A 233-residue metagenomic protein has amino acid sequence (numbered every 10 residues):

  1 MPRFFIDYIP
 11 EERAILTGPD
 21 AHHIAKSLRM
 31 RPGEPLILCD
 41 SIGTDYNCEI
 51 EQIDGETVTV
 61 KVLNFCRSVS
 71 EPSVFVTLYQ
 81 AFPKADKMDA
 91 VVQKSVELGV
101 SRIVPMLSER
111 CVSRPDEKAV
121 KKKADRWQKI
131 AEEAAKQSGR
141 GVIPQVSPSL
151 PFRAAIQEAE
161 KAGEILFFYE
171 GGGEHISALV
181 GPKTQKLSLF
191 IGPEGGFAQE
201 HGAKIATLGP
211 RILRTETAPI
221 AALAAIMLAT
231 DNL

Functional and structural regions predicted by a protein language model:
M1-R67: N-terminal positively charged helical leader segments and presequences
Y8, G18-P19, S41, F82 (+4 more regions): Fold-independent oxyanion-binding glycine-rich loops and adjacent beta-strand/coil segments at enzyme active sites
I9-R13, Q52-T57, R67-S70, E117-K118 (+2 more regions): Short, glycine- and charge-enriched coil/turn segments that flank and shape catalytic ligand pockets
E12, P32-E34, T44-Y46, E56-V58 (+5 more regions): A generic structural signal for short beta-strands and their flanking turns/coil linkers
R31, S41, Q137, F190-E194 (+1 more regions): Short glycine/serine/threonine-biased micro-segments
L63, V69-I165: RNA substrate-binding interface of SAM-dependent RNA methyltransferases
A162-R211: Active-site/ligand-binding-proximal alpha/beta "capping" segment
Q199-L233: Structured adenosyl-cofactor binding patch, chiefly the S-adenosyl-L-methionine
